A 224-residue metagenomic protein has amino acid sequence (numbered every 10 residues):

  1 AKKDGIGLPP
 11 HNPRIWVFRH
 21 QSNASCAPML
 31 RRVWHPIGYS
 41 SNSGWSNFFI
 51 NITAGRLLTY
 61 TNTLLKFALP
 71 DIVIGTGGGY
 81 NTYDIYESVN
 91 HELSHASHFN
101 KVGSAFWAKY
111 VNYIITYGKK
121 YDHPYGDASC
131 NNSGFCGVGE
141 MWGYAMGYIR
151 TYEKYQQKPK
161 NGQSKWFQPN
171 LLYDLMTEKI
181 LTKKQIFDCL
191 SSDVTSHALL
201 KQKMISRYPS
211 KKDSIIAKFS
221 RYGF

Functional and structural regions predicted by a protein language model:
A1-S46: Zn2+-dependent metallopeptidase catalytic core
K3-H20, A105, K109-Y110, K154-G162 (+1 more regions): Surface-exposed patches in mature extracellular/periplasmic domains of secreted proteins
M29-Y86, N90-F106, Y110-Y113: Active-site scaffold of zinc-dependent metalloenzymes
G75-Y80, D84, A128-G134, K158-G162: Second-shell loop/turn segments in exported
E87, Y144, N170-D174: Solvent-exposed, polar/charged alpha-helical surfaces in well-ordered, non-transmembrane soluble domains, broadly
N100-N132: Post-HEXXH active-site segment of zinc metalloproteases
V138-T151: An active-site-proximal "capping" alpha-helix that borders the catalytic cofactor pocket
K154-F224: Pan-zinc metallopeptidase signature
